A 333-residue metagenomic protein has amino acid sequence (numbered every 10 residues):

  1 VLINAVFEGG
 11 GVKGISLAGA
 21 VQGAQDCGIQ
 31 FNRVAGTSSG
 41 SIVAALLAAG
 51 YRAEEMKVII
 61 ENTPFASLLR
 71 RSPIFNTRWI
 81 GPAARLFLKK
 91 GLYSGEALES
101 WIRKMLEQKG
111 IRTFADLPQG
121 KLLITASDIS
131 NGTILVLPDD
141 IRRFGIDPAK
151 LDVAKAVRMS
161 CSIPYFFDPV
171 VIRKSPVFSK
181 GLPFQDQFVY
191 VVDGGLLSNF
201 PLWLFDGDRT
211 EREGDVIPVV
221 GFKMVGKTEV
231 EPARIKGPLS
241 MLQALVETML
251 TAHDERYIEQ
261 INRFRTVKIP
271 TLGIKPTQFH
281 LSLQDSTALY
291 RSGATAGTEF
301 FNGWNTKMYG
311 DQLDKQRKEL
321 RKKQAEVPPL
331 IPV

Functional and structural regions predicted by a protein language model:
V1-T37, A45-V333: Patatin-like phospholipase
